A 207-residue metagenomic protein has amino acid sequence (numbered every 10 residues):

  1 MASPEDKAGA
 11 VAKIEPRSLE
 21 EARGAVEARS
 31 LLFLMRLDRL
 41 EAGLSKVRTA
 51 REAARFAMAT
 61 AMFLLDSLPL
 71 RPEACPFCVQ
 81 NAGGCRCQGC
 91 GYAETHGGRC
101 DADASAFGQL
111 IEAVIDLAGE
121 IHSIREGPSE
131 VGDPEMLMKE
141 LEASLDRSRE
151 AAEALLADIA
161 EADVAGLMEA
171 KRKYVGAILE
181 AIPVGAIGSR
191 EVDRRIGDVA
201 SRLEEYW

Functional and structural regions predicted by a protein language model:
A2-W207: Cysteine-centered metal-binding/redox modules
